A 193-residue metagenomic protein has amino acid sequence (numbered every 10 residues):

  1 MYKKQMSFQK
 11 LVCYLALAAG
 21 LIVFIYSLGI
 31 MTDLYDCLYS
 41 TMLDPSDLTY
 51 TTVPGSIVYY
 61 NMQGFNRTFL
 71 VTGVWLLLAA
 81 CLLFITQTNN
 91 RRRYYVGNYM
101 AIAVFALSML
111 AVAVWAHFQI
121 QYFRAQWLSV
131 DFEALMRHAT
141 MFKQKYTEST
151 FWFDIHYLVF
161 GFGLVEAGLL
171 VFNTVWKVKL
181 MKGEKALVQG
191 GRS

Functional and structural regions predicted by a protein language model:
M1-Q5, G55-Y94: Alpha-helical transmembrane segments and their immediate interhelical/interface regions in integral membrane proteins
Y2-F8, L82-G97, I120-V130, F162-S193: Cytosolic juxtamembrane helix at the C-terminal end of the final transmembrane segment
Y2-S56: A contiguous, well-structured "functional interface" segment within a domain
M6-L15, E148-L158: Loop-to-transmembrane boundary segments
L15-D33, M100-Y122: Hydrophobic alpha-helical membrane-insertion segments
A19-I25, G29, W75-A80, A111-V114 (+1 more regions): Alpha-helical transmembrane segments
L34-F65, W115-H156: Interfacial non-cytosolic loop connecting adjacent transmembrane helices
N66-W75, F153-L164: Alpha-helical transmembrane segments of polytopic membrane proteins
